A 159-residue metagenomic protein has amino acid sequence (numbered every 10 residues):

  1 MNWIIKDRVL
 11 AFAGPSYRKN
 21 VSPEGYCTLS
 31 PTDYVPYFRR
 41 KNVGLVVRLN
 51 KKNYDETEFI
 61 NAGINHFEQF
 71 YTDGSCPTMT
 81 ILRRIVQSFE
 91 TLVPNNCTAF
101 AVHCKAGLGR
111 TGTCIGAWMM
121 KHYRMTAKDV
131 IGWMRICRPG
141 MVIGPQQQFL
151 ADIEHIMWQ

Functional and structural regions predicted by a protein language model:
M1-F100, A117-A151, H155: Cysteine-based protein phosphatase catalytic domain of the PTP/DSP
C104: Short cysteine clusters
G107: Conserved G/P- and acidic residue-centered "switch" motifs that form tight phosphate/ATP-binding loops in soluble
T111: Ser/Thr-glycine-rich phosphate-binding loops at phosphate-binding pockets of nucleotides, nucleotide cofactors
W158-Q159: Long, low-complexity, Ser/Pro/Thr- and acidic-rich intrinsically disordered regulatory regions
